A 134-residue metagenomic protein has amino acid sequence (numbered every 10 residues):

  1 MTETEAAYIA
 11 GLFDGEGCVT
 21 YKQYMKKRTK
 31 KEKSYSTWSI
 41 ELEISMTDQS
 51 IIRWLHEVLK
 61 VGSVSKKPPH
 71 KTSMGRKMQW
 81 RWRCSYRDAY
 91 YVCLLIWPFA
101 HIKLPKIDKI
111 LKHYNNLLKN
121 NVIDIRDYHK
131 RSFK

Functional and structural regions predicted by a protein language model:
M1-K134: Internal intein/HINT superfamily modules and their associated LAGLIDADG
